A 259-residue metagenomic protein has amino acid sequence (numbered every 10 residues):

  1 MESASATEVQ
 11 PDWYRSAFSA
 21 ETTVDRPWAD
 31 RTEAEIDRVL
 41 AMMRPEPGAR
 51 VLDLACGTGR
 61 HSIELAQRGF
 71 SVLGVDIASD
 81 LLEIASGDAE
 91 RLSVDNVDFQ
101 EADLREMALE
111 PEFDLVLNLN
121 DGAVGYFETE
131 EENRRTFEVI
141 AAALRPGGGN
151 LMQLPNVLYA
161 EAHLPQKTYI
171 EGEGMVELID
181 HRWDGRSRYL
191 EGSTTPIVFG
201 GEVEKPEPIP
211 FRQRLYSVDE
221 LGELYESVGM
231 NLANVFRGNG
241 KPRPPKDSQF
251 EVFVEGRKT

Functional and structural regions predicted by a protein language model:
M1-E46: Conserved class I S-adenosyl-L-methionine
G48-A55: Conserved class I S-adenosyl-L-methionine
T58: Conserved SAM/SAH-binding loop
S62-E106: Class I SAM-dependent methyltransferase SAM/SAH-binding core
A108-L115: A short acidic, Gly/Pro-enriched loop at the edge of an enzyme's catalytic core that lines a small-molecule cofactor
E132-P146: A short glycine-rich, Lys/Arg-flanked "PGG" loop and its adjoining helix->strand segment in the class I
L151-E223: SAM-dependent methyltransferase
S217-T259: C-terminal lobe and adjacent flexible extensions of AdoMet/dcAdoMet transferase-like proteins
